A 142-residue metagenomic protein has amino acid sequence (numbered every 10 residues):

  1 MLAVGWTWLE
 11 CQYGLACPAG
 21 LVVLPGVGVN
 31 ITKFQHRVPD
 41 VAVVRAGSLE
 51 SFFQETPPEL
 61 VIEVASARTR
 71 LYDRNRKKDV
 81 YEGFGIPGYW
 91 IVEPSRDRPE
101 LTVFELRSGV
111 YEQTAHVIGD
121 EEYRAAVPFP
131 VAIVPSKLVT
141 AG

Functional and structural regions predicted by a protein language model:
A3-C11, A19-F84, I91-G142: C-terminal interaction segment
